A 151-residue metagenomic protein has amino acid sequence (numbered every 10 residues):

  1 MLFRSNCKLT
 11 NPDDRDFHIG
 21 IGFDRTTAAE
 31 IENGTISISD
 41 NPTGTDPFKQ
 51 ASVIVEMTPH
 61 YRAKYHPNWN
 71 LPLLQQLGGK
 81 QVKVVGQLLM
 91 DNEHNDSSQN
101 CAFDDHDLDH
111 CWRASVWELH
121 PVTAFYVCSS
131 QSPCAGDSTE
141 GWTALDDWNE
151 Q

Functional and structural regions predicted by a protein language model:
N6-H66: OB-fold (S1/OB) nucleic-acid-binding surfaces
C7-L9, D16, L77-V82, Q87-Q99 (+2 more regions): Active-site-adjacent structural elements in enzyme catalytic domains
R15, K49-Q50, L77-G79, D107-E118: Glycine-rich, flexible loop segments associated with nucleotide phosphate handling
T26-A28, H60-K64, L88-N95, Y126: Solvent-exposed loop/turn segments at secondary-structure junctions within structured extracellular/periplasmic domains
D46-K49, V53-E56, Q81, T123-F125 (+1 more regions): Histidine-/acidic-rich catalytic cores in large beta-rich domains
Y61-V85: Short nucleic-acid-contacting surface segments enriched for D/E, G, S/T with interspersed K/R
N92-E150: OB-fold/S1-family single-stranded nucleic acid-binding modules
